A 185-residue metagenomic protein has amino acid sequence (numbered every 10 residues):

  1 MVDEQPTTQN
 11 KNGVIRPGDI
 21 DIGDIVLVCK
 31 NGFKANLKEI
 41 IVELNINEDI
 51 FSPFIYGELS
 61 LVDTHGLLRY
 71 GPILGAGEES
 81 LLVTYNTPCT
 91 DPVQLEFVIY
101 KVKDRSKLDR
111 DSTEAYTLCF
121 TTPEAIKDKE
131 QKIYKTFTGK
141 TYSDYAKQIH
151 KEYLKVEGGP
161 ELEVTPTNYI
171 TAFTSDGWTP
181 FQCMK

Functional and structural regions predicted by a protein language model:
M1-K127: Assembly/oligomerization scaffold segments
R110-K185: Charged- and aromatic-enriched interaction segments used to assemble and dock large macromolecular complexes
